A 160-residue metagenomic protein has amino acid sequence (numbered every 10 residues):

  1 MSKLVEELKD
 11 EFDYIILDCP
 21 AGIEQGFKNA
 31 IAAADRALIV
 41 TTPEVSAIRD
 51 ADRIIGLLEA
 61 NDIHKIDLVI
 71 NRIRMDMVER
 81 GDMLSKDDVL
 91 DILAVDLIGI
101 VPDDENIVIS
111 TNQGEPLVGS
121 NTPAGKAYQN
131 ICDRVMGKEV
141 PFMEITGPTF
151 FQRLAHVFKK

Functional and structural regions predicted by a protein language model:
M1-S2, G125: Short, well-ordered alpha-helical scaffold segments within catalytic/effector domains
S2-I109: Conserved catalytic-core segment of NTP-binding enzymes
F27, L117, N121, E144: Conserved phosphate/pyrophosphate-binding and hydrolysis machinery centered on Walker-type P-loop NTPases, extending
T41-T42, T111, T122, T146-T149: Residue-identity detector for threonine
D96, K126, N130-K160: P-loop NTP-binding site
E105, T111-E115, C132-V135, E139: Short leucine-rich amphipathic alpha-helical surface patches
T111-Y128: C-terminal boundary of histidine-terminating zinc-finger modules
